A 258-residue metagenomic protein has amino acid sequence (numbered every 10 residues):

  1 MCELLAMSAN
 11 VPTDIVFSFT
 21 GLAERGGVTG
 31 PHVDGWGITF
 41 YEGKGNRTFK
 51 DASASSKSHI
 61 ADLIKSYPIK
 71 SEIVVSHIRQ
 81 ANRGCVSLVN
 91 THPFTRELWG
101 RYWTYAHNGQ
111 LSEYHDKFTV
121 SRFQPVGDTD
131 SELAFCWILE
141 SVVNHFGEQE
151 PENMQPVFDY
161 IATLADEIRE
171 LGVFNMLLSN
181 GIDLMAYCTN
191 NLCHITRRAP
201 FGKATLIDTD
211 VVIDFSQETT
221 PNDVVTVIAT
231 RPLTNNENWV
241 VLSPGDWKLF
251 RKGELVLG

Functional and structural regions predicted by a protein language model:
M1-H59, A204, G245-W247, G253-G258: Extreme N-terminus nucleophile/cap motif
C2, W103-E113: Conserved beta-strand-loop-short alpha-helix elements that form and flank the Mn2+/Mg2+-coordinating active site
A52-I64, I78-G100, K117-S121: Short acidic (Asp/Glu) patches
I73, Q149-N190: Catalytic core of PPM/PP2C metal-dependent serine/threonine phosphatase domains
L111, S179, G245: Glycine-rich phosphate/ribose-binding loops and adjacent secondary-structure elements that form binding surfaces
E113, V120-H145: Glycine-rich phosphate-binding loop plus the immediately following alpha-helix
P125-D130, N190-I213: Gly/Ser/Thr-rich active-site loops/lids in small-molecule metabolic enzymes that frequently grip phosphoryl groups
K203-D246: A conserved acidic, glycine/proline-rich C-terminal tail/linker
